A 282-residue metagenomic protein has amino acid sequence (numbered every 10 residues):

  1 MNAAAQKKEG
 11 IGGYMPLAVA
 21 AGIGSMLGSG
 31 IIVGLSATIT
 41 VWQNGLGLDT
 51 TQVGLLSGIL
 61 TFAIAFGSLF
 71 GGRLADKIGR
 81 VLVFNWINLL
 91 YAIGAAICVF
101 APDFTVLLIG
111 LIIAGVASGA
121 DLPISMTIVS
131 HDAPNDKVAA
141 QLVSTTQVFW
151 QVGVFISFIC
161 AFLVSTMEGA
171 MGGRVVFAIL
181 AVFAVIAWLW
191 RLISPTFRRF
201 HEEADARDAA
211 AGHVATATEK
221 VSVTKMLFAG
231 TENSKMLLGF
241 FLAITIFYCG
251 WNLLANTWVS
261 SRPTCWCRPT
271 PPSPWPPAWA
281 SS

Functional and structural regions predicted by a protein language model:
P16-T50, W251-V259: Extracytoplasmic
L35-S36, N233-S282: Extracytoplasmic gate region of multi-pass secondary transporters
G58-G71, A278-S282: Central cavity-lining transmembrane alpha-helices of secondary-active solute carriers, predominantly the Major
F66-P102: Conserved MFS/SLC helix-loop-helix module at the cytosolic interface between two early adjacent transmembrane helices
G94, T105-I113: Paired small-residue
I112-V148: Cytoplasmic helix-loop-helix junction between adjacent transmembrane helices in 12-TM secondary transporters
V138-F162, F183: Glycine-rich segments within core transmembrane alpha-helices of 12-TM secondary carriers
R174-R191: Symmetry-related core transmembrane helices of the 12-TM Major Facilitator Superfamily/SLC fold
